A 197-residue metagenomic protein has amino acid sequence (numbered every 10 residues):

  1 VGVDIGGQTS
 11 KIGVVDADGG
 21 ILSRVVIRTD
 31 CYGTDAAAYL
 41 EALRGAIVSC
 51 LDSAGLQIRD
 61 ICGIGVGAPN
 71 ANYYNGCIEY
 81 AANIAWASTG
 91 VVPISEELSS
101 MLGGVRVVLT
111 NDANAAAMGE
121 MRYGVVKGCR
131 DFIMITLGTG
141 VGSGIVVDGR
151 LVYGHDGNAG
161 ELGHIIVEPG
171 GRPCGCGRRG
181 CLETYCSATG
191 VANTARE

Functional and structural regions predicted by a protein language model:
V1, G13-D16, S23-V26, D30-A36 (+4 more regions): Glycine/GP-enriched mid-protein hinge/lid loop-to-helix segment characteristic of carbohydrate kinases
D4: Conserved catalytic-loop position in the HRD/HxD motif
Q8, G20: Conserved Rossmann-like nucleotide-cofactor binding loop
S10, G67-A68, G140-V141: Short loop/turn microsegments at loop-to-beta-strand junctions
V14-D18, N75-I78: Short, flexible, mixed-charge acidic loops at enzyme active sites
S23-T29, G67-P69, N75: Short, conserved active-site loops that position catalytic residues or coordinate cofactors/metal ions across diverse
D35-R44, D52-I64, N70-I133: Glycine-rich phosphate-binding loop and adjoining helix at the ATP-binding site of ATP-dependent phosphoryl-transfer
L43, I47, A195: Hydrophobic "lid"/C-terminal helical patch of Rossmann-like NAD(P)-dependent dehydrogenase/epimerase domains
